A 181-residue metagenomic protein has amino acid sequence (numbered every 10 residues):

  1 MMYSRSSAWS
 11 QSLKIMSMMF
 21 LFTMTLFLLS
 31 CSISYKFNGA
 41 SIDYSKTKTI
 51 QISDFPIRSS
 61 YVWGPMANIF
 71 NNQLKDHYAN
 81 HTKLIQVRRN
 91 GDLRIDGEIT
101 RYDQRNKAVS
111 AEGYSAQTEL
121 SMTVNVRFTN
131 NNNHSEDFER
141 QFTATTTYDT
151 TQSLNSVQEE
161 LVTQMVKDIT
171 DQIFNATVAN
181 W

Functional and structural regions predicted by a protein language model:
M1-Q11: N-terminal secretory signal peptides that target proteins for export/translocation
S7, F22, S32-S34: N-terminal leader/capping segments at the start of a protein or of a new domain
M16-L29: Bacterial N-terminal signal peptides
F27-N72, D76, K83, N175-W181: A structural "domain/chain start" motif
P56-W63, Q152-E160: Second-shell loop/turn segments in exported
N80-I85, R89-D137, Q141, T145-S156 (+1 more regions): Surface-exposed short loop/turn segments
Q158-W181: Compositionally biased, intrinsically disordered linkers/stalks adjacent to structured regions
